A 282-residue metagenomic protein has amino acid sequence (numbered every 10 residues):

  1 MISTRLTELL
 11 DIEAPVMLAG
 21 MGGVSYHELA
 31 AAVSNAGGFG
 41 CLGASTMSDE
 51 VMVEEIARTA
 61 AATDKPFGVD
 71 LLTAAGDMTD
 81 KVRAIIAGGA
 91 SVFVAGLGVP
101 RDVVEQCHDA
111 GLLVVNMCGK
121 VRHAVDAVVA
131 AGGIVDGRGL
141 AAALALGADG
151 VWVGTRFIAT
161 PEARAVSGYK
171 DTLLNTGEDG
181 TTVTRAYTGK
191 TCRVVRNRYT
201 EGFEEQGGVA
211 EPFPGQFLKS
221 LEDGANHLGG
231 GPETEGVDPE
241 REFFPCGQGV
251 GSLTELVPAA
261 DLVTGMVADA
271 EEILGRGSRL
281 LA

Functional and structural regions predicted by a protein language model:
M1-A127, G230-E233: Active-site entrance/lid segments in N-terminal catalytic domains of soluble metabolic enzymes
A124, V129, V135-A282: Conserved active-site-proximal phosphate/metal-binding subdomains
